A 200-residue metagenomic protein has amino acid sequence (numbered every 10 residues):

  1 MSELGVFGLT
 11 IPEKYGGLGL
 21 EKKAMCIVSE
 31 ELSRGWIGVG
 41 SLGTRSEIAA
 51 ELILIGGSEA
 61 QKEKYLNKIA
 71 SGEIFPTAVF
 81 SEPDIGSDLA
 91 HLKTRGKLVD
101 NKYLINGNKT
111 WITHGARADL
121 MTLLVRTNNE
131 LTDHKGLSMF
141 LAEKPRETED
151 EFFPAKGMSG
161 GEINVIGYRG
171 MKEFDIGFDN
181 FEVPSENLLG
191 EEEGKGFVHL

Functional and structural regions predicted by a protein language model:
E3-E73, H114-L120, L131-T132: Internal helix-loop-helix
G19-S29, D88-L92, G177, V183: Structural signature of FAD isoalloxazine-binding scaffolds in flavoprotein oxidoreductases
A24, R146-E162, K172-L200: A glycine-rich, basic-preceded beta-loop-alpha segment at the flavin cofactor/substrate interface of flavin-utilizing
L42, I69, D84-S87, W111-H114 (+2 more regions): Short Gly/Pro-enriched turn/cap motifs at secondary-structure boundaries
G72-F80, L124: A short, Trp-centered hydrophobic/proline-enriched beta-strand micro-motif
T94-G96: A structural signal for short hydrophobic beta-strand segments in well-ordered beta-sheet cores
K102, N106-G157: A short core secondary-structure module
